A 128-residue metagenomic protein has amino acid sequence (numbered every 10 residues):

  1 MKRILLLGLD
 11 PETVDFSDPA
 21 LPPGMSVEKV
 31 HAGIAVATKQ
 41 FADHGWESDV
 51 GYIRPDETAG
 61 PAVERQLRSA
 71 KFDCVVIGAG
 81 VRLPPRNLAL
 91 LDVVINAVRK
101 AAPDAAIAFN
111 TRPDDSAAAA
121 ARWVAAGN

Functional and structural regions predicted by a protein language model:
M1-A20: N-terminal, charge-rich interaction modules
L21-K39: Short catalytic helix/loop segments, enriched in acidic residues and glycine and frequently bearing histidine
H31-I34, V93-N128: Ser/Thr/Gly-rich flexible loops in soluble cytosolic domains mediating phosphotransfer, phosphorylation
A42-S48: A generic structural motif
D49-T58, N110-P113: Short beta->alpha junction loops
E57-E64, A117-A118: Structural motif
P61-A97: Mid-chain, well-packed structural core segment of small domains
